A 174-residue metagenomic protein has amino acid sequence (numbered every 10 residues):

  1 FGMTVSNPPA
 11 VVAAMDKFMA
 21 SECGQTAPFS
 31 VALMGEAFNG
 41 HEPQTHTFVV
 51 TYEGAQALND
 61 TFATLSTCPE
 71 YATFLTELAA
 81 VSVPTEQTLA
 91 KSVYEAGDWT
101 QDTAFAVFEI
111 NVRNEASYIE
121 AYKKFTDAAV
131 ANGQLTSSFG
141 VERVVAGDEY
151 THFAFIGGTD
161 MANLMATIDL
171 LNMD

Functional and structural regions predicted by a protein language model:
F1-D174: Short S/T/G/P-rich N-terminal loop/turn motif that feeds into the first structured element of a domain
